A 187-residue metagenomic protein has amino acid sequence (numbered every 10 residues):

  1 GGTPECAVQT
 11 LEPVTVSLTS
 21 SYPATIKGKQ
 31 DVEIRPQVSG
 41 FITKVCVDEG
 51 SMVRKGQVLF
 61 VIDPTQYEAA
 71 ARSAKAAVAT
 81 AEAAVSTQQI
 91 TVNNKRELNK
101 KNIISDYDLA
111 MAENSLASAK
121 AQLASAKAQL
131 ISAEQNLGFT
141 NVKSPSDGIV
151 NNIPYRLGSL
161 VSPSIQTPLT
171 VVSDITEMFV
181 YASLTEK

Functional and structural regions predicted by a protein language model:
G1-P23, E186-K187: Acidic, gly/proline-rich low-complexity N-terminal segments at the extreme N terminus
P4-A7, D147, T167, I175-M178 (+1 more regions): Beta-strand/loop subdomains of soluble extracytoplasmic proteins
L11, L18-S21, E33-S164, E177-Y181: Amphipathic alpha-helical coiled-coil/rod segments that serve as protein-protein coupling scaffolds
I26-G28: Structural recognition of beta-strand segments within beta-rich domains
